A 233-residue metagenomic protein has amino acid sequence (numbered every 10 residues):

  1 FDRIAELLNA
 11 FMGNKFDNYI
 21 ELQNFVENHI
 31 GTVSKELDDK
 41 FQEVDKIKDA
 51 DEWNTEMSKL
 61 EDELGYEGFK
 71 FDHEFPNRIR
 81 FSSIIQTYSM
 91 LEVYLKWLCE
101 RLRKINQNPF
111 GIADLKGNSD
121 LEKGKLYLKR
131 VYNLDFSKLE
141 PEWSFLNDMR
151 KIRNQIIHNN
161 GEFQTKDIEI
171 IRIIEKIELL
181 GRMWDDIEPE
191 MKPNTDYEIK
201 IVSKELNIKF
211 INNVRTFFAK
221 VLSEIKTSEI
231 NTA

Functional and structural regions predicted by a protein language model:
F1-I85, V93, P141-F145, K151 (+1 more regions): Extended intrinsically disordered or low-complexity regions, especially N/C-terminal cytosolic tails and loops, rather
L60-E63, L126-R130: N-terminal start-of-chain detector that recognizes signal peptides and the immediate post-cleavage beginning
D72, P76, P109, V131-K138: Short, flexible active-site loops
I84-L126: Short, contiguous, well-structured surface segments enriched in hydrophobic/aromatic residues
L91-N106, Y132, F136, I157-D167 (+1 more regions): Long, hydrophobic, amphipathic alpha-helical segments used as structural scaffolds
G111-D114, N118, Q155, I173-L180: Short amphipathic alpha-helical patches
D120-K123, F136, Q164, I199-N207: General structural signal for secondary-structure boundaries
L128-R172: Short, mixed-charge amphipathic alpha-helical segments
